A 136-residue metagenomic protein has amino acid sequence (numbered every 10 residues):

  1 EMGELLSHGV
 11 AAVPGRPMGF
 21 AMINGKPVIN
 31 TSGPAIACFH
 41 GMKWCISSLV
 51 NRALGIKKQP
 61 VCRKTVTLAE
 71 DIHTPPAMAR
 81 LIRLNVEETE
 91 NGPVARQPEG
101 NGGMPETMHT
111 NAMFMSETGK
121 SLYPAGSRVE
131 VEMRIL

Functional and structural regions predicted by a protein language model:
M2-L136: Flexible glycine/proline-rich
